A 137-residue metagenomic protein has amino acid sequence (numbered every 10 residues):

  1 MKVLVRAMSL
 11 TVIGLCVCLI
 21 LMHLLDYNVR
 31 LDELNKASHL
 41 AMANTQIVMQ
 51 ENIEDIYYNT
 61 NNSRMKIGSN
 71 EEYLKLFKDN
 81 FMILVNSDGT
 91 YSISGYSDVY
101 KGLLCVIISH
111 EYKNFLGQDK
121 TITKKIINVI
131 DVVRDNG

Functional and structural regions predicted by a protein language model:
M1-I13: N-terminal signal-anchor/signal peptide hydrophobic helix marking the start of the first transmembrane segment
T11-Y27: C-terminal juxtamembrane segment of a hydrophobic transmembrane alpha-helix
M22-S38: Juxtamembrane interface helices immediately C-terminal to a transmembrane segment
L25, V29, N44-L116, I130-N136: Short amphipathic secondary-structure patches
A37-T45: Stable alpha-helical structural segments in soluble proteins, enriched in small hydrophobic residues
L116-I122: Beta-sandwich strand segments
I122-V132: Generic detection of short hydrophobic beta-strand segments and adjacent strand-loop junctions
